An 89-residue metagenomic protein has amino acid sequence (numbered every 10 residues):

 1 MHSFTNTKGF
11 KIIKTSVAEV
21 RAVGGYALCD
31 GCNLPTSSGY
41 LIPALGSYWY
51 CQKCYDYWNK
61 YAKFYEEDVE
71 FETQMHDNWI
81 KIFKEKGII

Functional and structural regions predicted by a protein language model:
H2-S3, I82-I89: Short acidic DE-rich linear segments
F4-E19, N33-S37: Short Cys/His-rich Zn2+-coordinating modules
I12-S16, E66-K81: Short, mixed-charge low-complexity intrinsically disordered segments
I12-Y26, L41-L45: Short, flexible, mixed-charge glycine/proline-rich loop motifs that serve as phosphate/nucleic-acid-contacting
C29-C32, I42, C51: Short cysteine-rich clusters marking metal-coordination/redox-active sites
S37, Y50-C54: Zinc-coordinating Cys/His ligand positions in small cysteine/histidine-rich zinc-finger domains
S38-G39, K60: Short, non-ligating residues that shape and space the ligands of small metal-coordination modules and catalytic
K53-E72: Short metal-binding segments enriched for Cys and/or His
